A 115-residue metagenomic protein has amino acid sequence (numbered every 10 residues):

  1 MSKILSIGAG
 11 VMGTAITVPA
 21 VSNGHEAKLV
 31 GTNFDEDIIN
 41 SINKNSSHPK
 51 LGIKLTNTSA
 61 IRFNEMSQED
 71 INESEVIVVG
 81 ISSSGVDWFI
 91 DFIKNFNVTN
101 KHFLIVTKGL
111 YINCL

Functional and structural regions predicted by a protein language model:
M1-I53, I61-N64: NAD(P)+-binding Rossmann beta1-loop-alpha1 motif at the extreme N-terminus of oxidoreductases
N33, S67-E69, G109: Short, solvent-exposed coil/turn elements at secondary-structure transition points
E36-N40, Q68-E69, S84-D87: Generic alpha-helical secondary structure signal
N57, N72, V76-L115: Rossmann-like NAD(P)(H) cofactor-binding subdomain of soluble oxidoreductases
F63-E75: Selective hydrophobic functional segments
